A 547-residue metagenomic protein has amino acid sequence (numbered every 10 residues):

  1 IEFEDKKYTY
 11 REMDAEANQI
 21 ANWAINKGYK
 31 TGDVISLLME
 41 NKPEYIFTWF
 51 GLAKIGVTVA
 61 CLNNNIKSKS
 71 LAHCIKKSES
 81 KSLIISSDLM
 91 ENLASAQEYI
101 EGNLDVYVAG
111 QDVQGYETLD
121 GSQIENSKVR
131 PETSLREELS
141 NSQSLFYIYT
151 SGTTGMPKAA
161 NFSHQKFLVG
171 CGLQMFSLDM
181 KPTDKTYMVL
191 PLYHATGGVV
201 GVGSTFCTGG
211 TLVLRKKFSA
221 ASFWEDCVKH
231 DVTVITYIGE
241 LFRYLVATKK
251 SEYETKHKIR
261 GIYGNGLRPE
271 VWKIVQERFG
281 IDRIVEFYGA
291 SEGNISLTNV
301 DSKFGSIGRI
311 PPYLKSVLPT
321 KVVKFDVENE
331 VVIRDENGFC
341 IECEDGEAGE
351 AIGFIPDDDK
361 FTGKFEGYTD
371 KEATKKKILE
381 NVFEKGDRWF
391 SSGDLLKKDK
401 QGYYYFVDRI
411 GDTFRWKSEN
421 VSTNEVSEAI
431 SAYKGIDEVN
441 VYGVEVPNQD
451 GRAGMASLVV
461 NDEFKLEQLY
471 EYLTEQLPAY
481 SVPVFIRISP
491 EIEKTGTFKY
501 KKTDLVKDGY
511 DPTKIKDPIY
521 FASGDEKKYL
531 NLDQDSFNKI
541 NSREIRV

Functional and structural regions predicted by a protein language model:
I1-K42, I46-F50, K67-A72, H164-Q165: Conserved AMP-binding/adenylate-forming core of the ANL superfamily
T9-R11, R136-E138, L145-V169: Conserved AMP-binding A3 loop
N22, N26-K27, K54-E125, E138 (+3 more regions): Structural core segment of the AMP-binding/adenylate-forming
N41, V129-Y149, M156, D179-K185: Conserved pre-ATP/AMP-binding loop-to-beta segment of ANL
G56, L168-K185, Y193-T233, T248-K249: Conserved AMP-binding/adenylation subdomain of ANL enzymes
I66-K69, L83-I85, G289, G353-S481 (+4 more regions): AMP-binding/adenylate-forming catalytic core of the ANL superfamily
S68-K69, K76, A94-Q114, C207-T208 (+1 more regions): Conserved adenylate-forming
A109, L477-Y500, D517-I545: AMP-binding/adenylate-forming catalytic domain of the ANL superfamily
